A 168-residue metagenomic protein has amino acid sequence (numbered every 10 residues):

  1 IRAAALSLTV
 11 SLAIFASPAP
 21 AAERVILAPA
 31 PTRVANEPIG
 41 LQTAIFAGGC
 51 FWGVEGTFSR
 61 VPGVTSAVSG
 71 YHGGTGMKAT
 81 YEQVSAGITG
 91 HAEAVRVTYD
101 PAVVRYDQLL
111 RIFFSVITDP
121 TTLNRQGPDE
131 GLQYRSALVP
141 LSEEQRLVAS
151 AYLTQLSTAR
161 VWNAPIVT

Functional and structural regions predicted by a protein language model:
A4-F15: Bacterial N-terminal signal peptides
I14-T168: Flexible coil/turn and secondary-structure edge motifs
